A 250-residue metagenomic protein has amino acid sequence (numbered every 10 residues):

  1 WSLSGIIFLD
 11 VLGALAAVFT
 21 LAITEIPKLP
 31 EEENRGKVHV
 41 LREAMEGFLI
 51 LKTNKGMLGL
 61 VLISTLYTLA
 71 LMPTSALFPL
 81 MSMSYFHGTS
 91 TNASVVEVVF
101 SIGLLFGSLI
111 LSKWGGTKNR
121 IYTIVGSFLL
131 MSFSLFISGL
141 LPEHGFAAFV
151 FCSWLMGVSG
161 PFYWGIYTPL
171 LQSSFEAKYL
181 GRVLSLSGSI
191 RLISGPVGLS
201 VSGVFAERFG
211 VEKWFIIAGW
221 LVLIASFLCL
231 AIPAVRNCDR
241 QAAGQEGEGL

Functional and structural regions predicted by a protein language model:
W1: Rossmann-like NAD(P)H-binding beta-loop-alpha module
I7, M45, K52, L66 (+1 more regions): C-terminal transmembrane bundle of multi-pass solute transporters/carriers
I7-V38, L230-G244: Helix-loop junctions on the cytosolic side of multi-pass membrane transporters, especially the intracellular loop
D10, P73, E176: Conserved acidic functional residues
P27-L62, G249-L250: Juxtamembrane intracellular "pre-TM" segments in multi-pass secondary transporters
K52-P73, W154: Pair of pore-lining "gating" transmembrane helices in MFS-fold secondary transporters
